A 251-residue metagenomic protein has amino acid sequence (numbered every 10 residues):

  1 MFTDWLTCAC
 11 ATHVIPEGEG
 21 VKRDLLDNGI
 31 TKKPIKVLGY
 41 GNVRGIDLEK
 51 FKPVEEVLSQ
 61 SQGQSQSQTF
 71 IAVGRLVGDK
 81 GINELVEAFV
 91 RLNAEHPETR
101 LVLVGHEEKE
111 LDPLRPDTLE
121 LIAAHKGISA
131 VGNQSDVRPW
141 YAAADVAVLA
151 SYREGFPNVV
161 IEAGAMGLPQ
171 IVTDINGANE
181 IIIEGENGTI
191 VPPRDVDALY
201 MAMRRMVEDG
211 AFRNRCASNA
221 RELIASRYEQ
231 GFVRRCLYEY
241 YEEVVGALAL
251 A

Functional and structural regions predicted by a protein language model:
C10-N42, I46: A short, active-site helix/loop in glycosyltransferases that binds the activated sugar's phosphate group
R23, R100-G127, V131, F212: Short, structured helix-loop element that forms part of the nucleotide-activated donor/catalytic region
Q68, A72-R91, T189, D197-A198: A conserved mid-protein helix/loop that constitutes part of the nucleotide-sugar donor-binding site
N133, Y152: Aromatic "clamp/platform" in nucleotide-sugar-dependent glycosyltransferases that forms part of the donor/acceptor
E162, D174-G185, T189-I190: Short acidic/histidine- and often glycine-rich active-site loop of Leloir-type glycosyltransferases that engages
P169-V172: Short hydrophobic beta-strand element within catalytic cores of glycosyltransferases and related nucleotide-activated
E184-G185, T189-V196, R205-A211: Conserved acidic donor-binding segment of nucleotide-sugar-dependent glycosyltransferases
A198, R205, F212-R227, V233-E239: A short, well-ordered alpha-helix in the C-terminal region of glycosyltransferases
